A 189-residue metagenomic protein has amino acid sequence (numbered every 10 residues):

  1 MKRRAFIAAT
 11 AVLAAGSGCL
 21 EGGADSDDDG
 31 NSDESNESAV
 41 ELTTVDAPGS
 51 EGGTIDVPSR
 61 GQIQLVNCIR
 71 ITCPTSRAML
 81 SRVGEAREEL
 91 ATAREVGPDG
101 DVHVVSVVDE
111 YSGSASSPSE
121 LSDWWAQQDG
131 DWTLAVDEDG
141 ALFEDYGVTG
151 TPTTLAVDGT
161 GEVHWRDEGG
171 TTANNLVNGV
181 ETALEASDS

Functional and structural regions predicted by a protein language model:
M1-S35, S189: Secretory targeting signatures
G23-V57: N-terminal "domain-start" segment that seeds a small globular fold
I55-R77: Short active-site neighborhood of thiol/selenol oxidoreductases, capturing the structured segment around
I63-Q64, V102, P152: Alpha/beta-hydrolase fold active-site loops
R77-A126, L142: Structural microenvironment flanking redox-active thiols in thiol-disulfide oxidoreductases
S119-T160: Short, internal strand/loop/helix patches that form the active-site neighborhood or redox-interaction surface
G150, V157-S189: Thiol-/selenol-based redox modules, centered on thioredoxin-like and closely related oxidoreductase domains
